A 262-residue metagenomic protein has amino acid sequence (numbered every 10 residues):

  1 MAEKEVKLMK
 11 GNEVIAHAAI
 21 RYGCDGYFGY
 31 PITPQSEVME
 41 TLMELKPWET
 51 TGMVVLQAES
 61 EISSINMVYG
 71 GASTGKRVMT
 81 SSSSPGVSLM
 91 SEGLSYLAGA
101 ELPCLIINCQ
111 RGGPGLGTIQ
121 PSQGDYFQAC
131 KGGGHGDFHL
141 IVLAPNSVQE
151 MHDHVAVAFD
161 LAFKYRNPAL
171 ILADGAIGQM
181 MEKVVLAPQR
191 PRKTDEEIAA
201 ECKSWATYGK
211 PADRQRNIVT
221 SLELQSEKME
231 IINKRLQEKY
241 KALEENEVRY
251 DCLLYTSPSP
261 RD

Functional and structural regions predicted by a protein language model:
M1-G132, H139, A156: Thiamine diphosphate
M1-K7, E247-L254: Conserved acidic/glycine
S73, R77, N146, A176 (+1 more regions): Secreted/extracellular ectodomain signature
L89, G113-L116, E150-H152, I177-E182: Short, well-ordered, mixed-charge alpha-helical segments that flank or form enzyme active sites
P103-C104, P168, R261: Short, proline-centered helix/strand-breaking motifs
P121-G175: Conserved thiamine diphosphate
R166-L253: Conformationally flexible catalytic loops at phosphate/diphosphate-handling active centers
Y255-D262: Conserved small/polar residues in nucleotide/adenosyl-binding loops
